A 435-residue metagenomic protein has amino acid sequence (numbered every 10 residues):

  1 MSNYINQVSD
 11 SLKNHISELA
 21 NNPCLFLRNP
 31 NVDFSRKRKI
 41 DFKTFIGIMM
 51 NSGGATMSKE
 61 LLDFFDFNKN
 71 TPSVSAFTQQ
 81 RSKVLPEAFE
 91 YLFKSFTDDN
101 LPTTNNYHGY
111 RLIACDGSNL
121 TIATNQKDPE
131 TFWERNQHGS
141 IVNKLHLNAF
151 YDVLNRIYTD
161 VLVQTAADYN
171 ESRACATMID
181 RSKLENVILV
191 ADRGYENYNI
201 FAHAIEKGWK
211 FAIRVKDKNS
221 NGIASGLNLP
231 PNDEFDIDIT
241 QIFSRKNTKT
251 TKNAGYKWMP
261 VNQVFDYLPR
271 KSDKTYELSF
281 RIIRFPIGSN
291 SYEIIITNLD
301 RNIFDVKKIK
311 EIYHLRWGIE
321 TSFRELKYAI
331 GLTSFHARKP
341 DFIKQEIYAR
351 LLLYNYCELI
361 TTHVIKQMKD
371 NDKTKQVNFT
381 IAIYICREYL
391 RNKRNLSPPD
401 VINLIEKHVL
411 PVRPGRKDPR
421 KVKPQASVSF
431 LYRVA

Functional and structural regions predicted by a protein language model:
M1-M57, D63, N68-T71, F77-V84 (+5 more regions): Single, function-defining residue in the core of a domain
A88-D99: Short Lys/Arg-enriched helix C-cap and helix-to-coil transition segments that create basic nucleic-acid-contact patches
T103-T104: Alpha-helical solenoid repeats of the armadillo/HEAT superfamily in eukaryotic scaffolding/adaptor proteins
R111-I113: Conserved beta-strand elements of the Class I
W133: Extracytosolic and intramembrane catalytic regions of membrane-associated proteins in envelope/secretory systems
